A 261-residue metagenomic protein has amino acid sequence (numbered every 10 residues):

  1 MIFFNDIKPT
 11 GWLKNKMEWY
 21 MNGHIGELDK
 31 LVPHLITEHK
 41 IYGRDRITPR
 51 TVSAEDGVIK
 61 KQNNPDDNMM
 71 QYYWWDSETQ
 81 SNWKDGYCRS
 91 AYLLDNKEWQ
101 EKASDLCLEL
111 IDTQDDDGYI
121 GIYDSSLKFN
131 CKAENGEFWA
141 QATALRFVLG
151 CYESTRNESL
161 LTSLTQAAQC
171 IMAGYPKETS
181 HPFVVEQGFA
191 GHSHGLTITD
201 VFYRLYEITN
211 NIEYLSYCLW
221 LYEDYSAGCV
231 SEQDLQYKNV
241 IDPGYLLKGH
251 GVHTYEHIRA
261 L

Functional and structural regions predicted by a protein language model:
M1-L261: Glycan-recognition and catalytic cores of secretory/periplasmic carbohydrate-active enzymes
